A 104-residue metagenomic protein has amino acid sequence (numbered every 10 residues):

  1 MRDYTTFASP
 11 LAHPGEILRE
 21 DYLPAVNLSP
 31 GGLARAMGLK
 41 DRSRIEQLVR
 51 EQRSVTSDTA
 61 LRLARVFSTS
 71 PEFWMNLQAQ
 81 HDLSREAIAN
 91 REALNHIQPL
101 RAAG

Functional and structural regions predicted by a protein language model:
R2-L28, F73-N76: A short, Lys/Arg-rich alpha-helix, primarily the initiator
P24, R35, Q47, R65: Alpha-helical residues within the helix-turn-helix
S29-A36, L63: Short alpha-helical "recognition helix" segments of helix-turn-helix
L33-A34, I45-L48, W74: Conserved hydrophobic/aromatic packing and binding residues within compact polymer-binding modules
G38-V55: Recognition helix of helix-turn-helix/homeodomain-like DNA-binding domains that insert into the DNA major groove
Q52-R65: Short, basic-rich loop-to-helix N-cap that marks the start of a DNA-contacting helix
R65, M75-G104: Short, charged recognition helix plus adjacent turn of helix-turn-helix-like nucleic-acid-binding domains
